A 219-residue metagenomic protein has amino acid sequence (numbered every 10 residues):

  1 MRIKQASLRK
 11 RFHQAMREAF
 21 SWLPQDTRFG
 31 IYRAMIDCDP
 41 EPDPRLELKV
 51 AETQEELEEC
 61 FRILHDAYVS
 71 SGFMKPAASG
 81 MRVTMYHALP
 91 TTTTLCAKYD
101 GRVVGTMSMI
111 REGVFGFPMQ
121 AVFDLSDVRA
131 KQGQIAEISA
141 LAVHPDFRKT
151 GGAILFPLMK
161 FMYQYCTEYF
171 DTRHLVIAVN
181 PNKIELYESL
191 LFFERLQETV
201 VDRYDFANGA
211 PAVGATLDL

Functional and structural regions predicted by a protein language model:
R2-Q54: Conserved N-terminal entry element of GNAT/NAT acetyltransferase domains
A34-V83, T94-C96, V103-V104: Short amphipathic alpha-helix that is part of the acyltransferase structural core
D43, L89-P90, A207-A210: A generic fold-level signal
P76-T84, A88-T91, F115-D127, Q197-T199: Short acidic (Asp/Glu) patches
P90-T92, V104, K131-A136: Short connector loops at helix/strand junctions that flank enzyme active sites, especially segments positioning acidic
L95, M107, L141: Conserved GNAT-family N-acetyltransferase fold
K98-R129: Short, His- and charge-rich active-site/binding loops that engage polyanionic ligands
Q120-V213, L217-L219: Acyl-donor binding region in acyl/amide transferases
